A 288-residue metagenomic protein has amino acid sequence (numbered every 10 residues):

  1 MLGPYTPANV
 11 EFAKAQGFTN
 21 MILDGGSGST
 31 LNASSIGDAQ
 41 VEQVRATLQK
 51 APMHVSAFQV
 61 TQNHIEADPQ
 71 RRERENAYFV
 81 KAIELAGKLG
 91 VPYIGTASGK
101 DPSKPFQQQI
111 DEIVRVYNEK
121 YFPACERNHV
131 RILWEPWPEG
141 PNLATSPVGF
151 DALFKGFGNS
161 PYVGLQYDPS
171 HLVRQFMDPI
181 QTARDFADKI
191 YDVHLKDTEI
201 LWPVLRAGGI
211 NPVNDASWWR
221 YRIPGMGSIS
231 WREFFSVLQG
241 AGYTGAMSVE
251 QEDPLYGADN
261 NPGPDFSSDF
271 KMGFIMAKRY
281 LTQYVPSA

Functional and structural regions predicted by a protein language model:
M1, Y5-G17, A144-Y167, H171-A288: Histidine-acidic metal/acid-base catalytic patches
T6, G25-S27, T61-H64, S98-P102 (+4 more regions): Active-site-proximal loop/turn and secondary-structure-junction residues that shape catalytic pockets, frequently
E11, T47-K50, I65-L165, R174 (+3 more regions): Active-site acidic/histidine proton-transfer and metal-coordination neighborhood in alpha/beta enzyme cores
F18, M53, A86, V91 (+2 more regions): A structural motif
M21, A86, D168: Active-site beta-strand/loop signature of hydrolases that rely on acidic residues for catalysis
I22, A57-Q59, G95, L133 (+2 more regions): Conserved beta-strand positions in the central sheet of alpha/beta enzyme cores
I22-Q49, S98-K104: Glycine-rich, proline-tolerant flexible connector loops at the mouths of alpha/beta enzymes
G28-A33, Q70, P254, D265: Acidic/histidine-rich helix-loop elements that form or flank divalent-metal/phosphate-binding sites at the catalytic
